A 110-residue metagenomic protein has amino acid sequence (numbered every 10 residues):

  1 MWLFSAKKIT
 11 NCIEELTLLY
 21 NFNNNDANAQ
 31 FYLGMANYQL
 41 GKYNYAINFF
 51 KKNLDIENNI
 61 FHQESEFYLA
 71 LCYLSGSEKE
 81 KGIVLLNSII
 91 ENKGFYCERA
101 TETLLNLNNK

Functional and structural regions predicted by a protein language model:
M1-F22: Alpha-helical segment of the N-proximal tetratricopeptide repeat
N24, N58-I60, G94: Short coil turns that delineate tetratricopeptide repeat
